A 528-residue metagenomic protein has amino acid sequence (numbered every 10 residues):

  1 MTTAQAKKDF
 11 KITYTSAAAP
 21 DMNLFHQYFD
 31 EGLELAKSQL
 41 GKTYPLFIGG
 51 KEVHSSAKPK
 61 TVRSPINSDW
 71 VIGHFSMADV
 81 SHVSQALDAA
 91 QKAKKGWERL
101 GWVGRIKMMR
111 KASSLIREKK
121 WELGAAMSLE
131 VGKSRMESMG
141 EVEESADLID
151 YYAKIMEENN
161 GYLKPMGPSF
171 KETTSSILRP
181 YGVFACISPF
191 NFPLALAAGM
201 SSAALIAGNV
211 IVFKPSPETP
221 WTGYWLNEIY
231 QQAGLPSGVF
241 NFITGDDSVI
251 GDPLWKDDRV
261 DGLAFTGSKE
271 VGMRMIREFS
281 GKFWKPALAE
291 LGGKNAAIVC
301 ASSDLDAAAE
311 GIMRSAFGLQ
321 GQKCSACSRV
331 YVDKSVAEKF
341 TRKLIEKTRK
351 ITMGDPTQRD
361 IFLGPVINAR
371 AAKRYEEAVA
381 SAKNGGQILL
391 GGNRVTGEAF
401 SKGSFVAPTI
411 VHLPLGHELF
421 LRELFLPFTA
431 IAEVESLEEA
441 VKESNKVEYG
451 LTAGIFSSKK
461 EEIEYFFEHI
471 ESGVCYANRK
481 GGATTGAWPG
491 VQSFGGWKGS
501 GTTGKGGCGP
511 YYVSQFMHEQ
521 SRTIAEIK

Functional and structural regions predicted by a protein language model:
M1-I72: Hydrophobic face of amphipathic alpha-helices that form TPR/SEL1-like repeat modules and related alpha-solenoid
M1-T2, N67-G73, K92, E98-V103 (+7 more regions): Conserved C-terminal structural/oligomerization subdomain of aldehyde/semialdehyde dehydrogenase
G50, D69, A90, R105 (+10 more regions): Residue-level signal for inorganic ion chemistry
K60-R63, N67-N160: Glycine-rich loop-to-alpha-helix module at the N-terminal edge of alpha/beta enzyme cores
H82, V249-I250, E439: Short acidic active-site motifs
K94, E98, S113-K120, G124 (+18 more regions): Structural signal for hydrophobic packing residues in well-ordered secondary-structure cores of soluble enzyme domains
S128, M156-A309, V434, T503: Rossmann-like NAD(P) dinucleotide-binding subdomain of oxidoreductase/dehydrogenase enzymes
I229, G234, G262, E270-L415 (+5 more regions): ALDH superfamily catalytic-core signature
